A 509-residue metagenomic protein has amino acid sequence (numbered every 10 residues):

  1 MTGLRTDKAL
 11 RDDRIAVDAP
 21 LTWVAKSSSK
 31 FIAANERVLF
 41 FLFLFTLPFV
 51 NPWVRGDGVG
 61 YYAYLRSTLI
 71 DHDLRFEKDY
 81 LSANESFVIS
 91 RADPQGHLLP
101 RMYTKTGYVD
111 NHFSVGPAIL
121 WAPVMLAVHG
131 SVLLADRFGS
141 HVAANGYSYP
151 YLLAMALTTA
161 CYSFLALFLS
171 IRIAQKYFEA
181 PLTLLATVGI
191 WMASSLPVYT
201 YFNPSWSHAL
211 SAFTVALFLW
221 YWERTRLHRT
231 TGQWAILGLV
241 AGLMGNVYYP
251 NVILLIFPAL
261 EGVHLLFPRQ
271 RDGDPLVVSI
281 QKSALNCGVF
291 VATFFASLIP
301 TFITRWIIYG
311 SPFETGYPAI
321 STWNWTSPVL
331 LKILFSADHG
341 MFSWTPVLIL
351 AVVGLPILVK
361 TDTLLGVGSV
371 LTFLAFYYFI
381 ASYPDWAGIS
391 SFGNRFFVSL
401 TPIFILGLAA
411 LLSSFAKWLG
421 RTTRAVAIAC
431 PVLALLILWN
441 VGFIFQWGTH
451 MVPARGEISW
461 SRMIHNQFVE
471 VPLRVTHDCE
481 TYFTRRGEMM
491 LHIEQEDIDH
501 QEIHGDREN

Functional and structural regions predicted by a protein language model:
M1-F49, W53, M155, L165 (+6 more regions): Start-transfer (signal-anchor) and selected internal transmembrane alpha helices of multi-pass inner/ER membrane
I32-L39, L133-N145, L165-S194, F213 (+1 more regions): Transmembrane-helix signature of polytopic, membrane-embedded enzymes that assemble or transfer cell-envelope glycans
N35-L42, L185-W191, L239, V289 (+2 more regions): Transmembrane alpha-helix segments characteristic of polytopic inner-membrane glycan-assembly/cell-envelope
L44-F45, L65, A186-V188, G232-Y248 (+2 more regions): Membrane-interface alpha helices of multi-pass inner-membrane proteins
S140-A166, P181, T187-L217, Y221 (+2 more regions): Aromatic- and kink-enriched transmembrane "portal" helix at the membrane-lumen/periplasm boundary that abuts
L169, G189, L210-A241, F257-P258 (+1 more regions): Specific aromatic-rich, kink-prone transmembrane helix
F257, H264, P268, A284-P356 (+3 more regions): Membrane-lumen/periplasm interface segments of specific transmembrane helices in polyprenyl phosphate-linked
S390-S391, A429-N509: Membrane-embedded, lumen/periplasm-facing catalytic core of multi-pass transferases that use lipid-linked donors
